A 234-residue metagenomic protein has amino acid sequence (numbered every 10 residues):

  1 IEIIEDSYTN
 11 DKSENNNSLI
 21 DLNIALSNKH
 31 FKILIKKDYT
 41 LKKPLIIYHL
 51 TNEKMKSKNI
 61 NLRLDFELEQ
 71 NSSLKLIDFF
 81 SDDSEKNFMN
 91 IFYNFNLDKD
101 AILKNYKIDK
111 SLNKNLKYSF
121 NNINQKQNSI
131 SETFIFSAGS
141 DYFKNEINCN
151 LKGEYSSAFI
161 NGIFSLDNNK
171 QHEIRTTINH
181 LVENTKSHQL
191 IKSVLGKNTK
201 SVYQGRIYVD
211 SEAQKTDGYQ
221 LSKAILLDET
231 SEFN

Functional and structural regions predicted by a protein language model:
I3-N234: Conserved beta-strand/loop scaffold segments within soluble protein domains that form the structured core and edges
